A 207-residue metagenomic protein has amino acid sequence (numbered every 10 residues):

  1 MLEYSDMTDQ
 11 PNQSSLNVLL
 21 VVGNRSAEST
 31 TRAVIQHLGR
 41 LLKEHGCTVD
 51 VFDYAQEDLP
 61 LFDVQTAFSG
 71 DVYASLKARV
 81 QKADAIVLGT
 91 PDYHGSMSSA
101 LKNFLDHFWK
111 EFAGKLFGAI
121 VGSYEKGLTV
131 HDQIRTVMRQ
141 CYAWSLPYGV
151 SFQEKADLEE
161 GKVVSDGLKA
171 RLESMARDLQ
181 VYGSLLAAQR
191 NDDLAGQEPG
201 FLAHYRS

Functional and structural regions predicted by a protein language model:
L2-S14, S145-S207: Glycine-rich phosphate/pyrophosphate-binding loop and the adjoining helix
L2-Y4, T66-V72, S99: Short gly/ser/thr-rich secondary-structure transition/capping motifs
D9-G46: N-terminal beta1-alpha1 ligand-phosphate binding loop
E44-D50, A143: A generic structural motif
Y54-D71, E160-G161: N-terminal beta-loop-helix "entrance" segment that forms/cooperates in small-molecule cofactor or anionic ligand
D71-W144: Helix-loop-strand module that forms the ligand-binding subsite of alpha/beta enzymes
